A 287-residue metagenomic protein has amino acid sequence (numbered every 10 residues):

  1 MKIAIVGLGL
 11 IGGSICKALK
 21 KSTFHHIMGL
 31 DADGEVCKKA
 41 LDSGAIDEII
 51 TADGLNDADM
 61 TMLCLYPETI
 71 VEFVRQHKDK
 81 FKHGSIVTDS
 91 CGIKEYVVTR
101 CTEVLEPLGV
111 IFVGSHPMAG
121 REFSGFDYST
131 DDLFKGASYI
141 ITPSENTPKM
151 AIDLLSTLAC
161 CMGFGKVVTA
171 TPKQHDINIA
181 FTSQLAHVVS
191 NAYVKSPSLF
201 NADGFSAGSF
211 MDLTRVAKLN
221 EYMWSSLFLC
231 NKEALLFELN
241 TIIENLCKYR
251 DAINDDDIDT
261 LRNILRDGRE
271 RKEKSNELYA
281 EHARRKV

Functional and structural regions predicted by a protein language model:
M1-A52, N56: NAD(P)+-binding Rossmann beta1-loop-alpha1 motif at the extreme N-terminus of oxidoreductases
K2, H26, I111, S138 (+1 more regions): Residues at the starts of beta-strands that form the adenosine-phosphate
A52-F81, S85-T88, G92: Rossmann-like NAD(P)-binding element
R75-D127: Rossmann-like NAD(P)(H) cofactor-binding subdomain of soluble oxidoreductases
D131-R215: Internal alpha-helical scaffold of NAD(P)-dependent oxidoreductase catalytic cores
N201-K272: Interdomain hinge/lid region at the active-site interface of Rossmann-like NAD(P)-dependent oxidoreductases
K274-V287: Long, positively charged, glycine-interspersed low-complexity recognition regions
